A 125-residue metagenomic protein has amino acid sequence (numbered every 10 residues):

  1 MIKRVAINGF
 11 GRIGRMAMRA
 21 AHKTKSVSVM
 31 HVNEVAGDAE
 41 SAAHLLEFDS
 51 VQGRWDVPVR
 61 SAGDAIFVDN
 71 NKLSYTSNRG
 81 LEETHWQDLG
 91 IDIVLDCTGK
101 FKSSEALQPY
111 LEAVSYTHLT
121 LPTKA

Functional and structural regions predicted by a protein language model:
I2-R4: Extreme N-terminal starter segment of soluble prokaryotic enzymes
F10: Glycine-rich Rossmann-fold phosphate-binding loop(s) that bind the pyrophosphate of adenine dinucleotide cofactors
G14-R15: N-terminal Rossmann-fold NAD(P) dinucleotide-binding loop
A21: Aromatic pocket-lining residues of Rossmann-like dinucleotide-binding sites
V29-V68: Glycine-rich phosphate-binding loop and adjoining beta1-alpha1-beta2 segment of Rossmann-like nucleotide-binding folds
G53-L107: A structured beta-alpha segment of the ubiquitous adenosine-cofactor-binding alpha/beta core
T117-T123: Conserved small/polar residues in nucleotide/adenosyl-binding loops
